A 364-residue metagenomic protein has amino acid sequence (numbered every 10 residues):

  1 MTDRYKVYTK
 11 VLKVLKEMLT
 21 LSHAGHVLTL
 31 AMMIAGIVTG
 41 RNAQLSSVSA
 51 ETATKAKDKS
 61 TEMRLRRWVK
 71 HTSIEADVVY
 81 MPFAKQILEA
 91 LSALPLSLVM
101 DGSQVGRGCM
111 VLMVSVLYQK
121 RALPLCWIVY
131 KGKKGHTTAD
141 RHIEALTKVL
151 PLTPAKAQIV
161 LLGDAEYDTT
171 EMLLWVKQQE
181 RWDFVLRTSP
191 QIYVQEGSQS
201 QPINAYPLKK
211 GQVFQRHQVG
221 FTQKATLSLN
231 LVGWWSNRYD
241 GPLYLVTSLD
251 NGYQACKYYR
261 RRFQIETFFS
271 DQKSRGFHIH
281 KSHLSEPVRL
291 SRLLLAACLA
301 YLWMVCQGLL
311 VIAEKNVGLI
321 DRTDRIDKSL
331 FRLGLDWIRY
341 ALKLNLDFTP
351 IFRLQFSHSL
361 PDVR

Functional and structural regions predicted by a protein language model:
M1-N42, V79-M81, L91-L96, R107 (+1 more regions): Single, function-defining residue in the core of a domain
A31, L45-S46, E62: Short amphipathic alpha-helical segments
M32-G36, S49-E51, A84-I87, V99-G102: Short secondary-structure capping/turn segments at boundaries of alpha-helices and beta-strands
L45-A56: DNA-recognition alpha helix
D58-H71: Major-groove recognition helix of helix-turn-helix-like DNA-binding domains
W68-F83, I87: Short, basic alpha-helical nucleic acid-contact segments in DNA-binding proteins and DNA transaction factors
V99-V111: An active-site-proximal beta-strand-loop segment
V114: Histidine-anchored nucleotide/phosphate-binding helix
